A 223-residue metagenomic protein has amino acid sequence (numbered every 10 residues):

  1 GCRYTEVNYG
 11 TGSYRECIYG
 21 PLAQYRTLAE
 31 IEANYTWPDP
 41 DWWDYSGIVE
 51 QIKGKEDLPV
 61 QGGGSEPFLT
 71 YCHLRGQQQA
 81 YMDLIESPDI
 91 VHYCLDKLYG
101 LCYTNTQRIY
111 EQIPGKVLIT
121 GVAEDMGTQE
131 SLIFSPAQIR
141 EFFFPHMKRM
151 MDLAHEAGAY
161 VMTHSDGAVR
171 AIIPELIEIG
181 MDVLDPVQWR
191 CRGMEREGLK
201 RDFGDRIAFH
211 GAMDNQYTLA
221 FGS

Functional and structural regions predicted by a protein language model:
E6, A23, A29-S223: Active-site loop segments of alpha/beta catalytic cores
T11-G20: Catalytic and substrate-binding clefts that recognize carbohydrates or anionic sugar/phosphate headgroups
